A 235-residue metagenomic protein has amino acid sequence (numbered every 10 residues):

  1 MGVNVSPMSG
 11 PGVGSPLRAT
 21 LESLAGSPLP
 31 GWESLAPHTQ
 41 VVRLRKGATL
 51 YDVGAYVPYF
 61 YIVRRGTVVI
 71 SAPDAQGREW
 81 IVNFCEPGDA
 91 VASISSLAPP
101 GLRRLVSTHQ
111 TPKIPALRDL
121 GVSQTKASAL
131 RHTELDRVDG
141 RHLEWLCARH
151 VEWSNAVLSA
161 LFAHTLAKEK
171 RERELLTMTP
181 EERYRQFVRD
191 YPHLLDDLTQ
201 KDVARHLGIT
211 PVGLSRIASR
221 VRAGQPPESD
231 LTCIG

Functional and structural regions predicted by a protein language model:
M1-K46, S96-G101: Cyclic nucleotide-binding regulatory module and flanking cytosolic helices
T39, V57-P58: Short loop/turn microsegments at loop-to-beta-strand junctions
G47, P58-S71, E86-A90: Glycine- and acidic-residue-biased ligand/ion/polar-headgroup-sensing regions
L50-A55: Short phosphate-coordinating micro-motif centered on Lys-Gly-acidic
V68-W80: A short beta-strand-loop-beta hairpin characteristic of the jelly-roll/cupin
N83-L158, F162: Cyclic-nucleotide recognition modules
H164-R173: Short, Lys/Arg-enriched N-terminal segment that forms or immediately precedes the first helix of a structured domain
M178-G235: Phosphate-/nucleic-acid-contacting segments
